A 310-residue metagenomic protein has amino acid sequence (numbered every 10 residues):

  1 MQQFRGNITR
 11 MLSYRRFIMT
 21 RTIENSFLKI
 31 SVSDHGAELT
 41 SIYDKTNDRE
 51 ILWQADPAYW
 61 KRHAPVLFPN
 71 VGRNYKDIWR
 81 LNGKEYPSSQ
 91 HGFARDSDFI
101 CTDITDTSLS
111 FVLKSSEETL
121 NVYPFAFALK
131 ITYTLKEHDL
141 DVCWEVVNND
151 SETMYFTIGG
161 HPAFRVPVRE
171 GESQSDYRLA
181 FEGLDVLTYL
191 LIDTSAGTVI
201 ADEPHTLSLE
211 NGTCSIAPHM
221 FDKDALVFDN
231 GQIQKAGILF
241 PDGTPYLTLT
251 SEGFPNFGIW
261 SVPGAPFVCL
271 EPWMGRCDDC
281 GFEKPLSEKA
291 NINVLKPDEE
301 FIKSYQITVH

Functional and structural regions predicted by a protein language model:
M1-I18: N-terminal amphipathic/basic-hydrophobic helices that include classical n-h-c signal peptides and signal-anchor
Y14-L81, E85, S89, Q232-G253 (+1 more regions): Beta-strand-rich N-terminal accessory domains
V32, V146-D150, S261: Asparagine-centered strand-capping/turn motif at beta-strand->loop junctions
Y75-K76, T119, N291: Short, conserved secondary-structure segments in the cores of folded domains
K84, S88-E137: Extended, loop-rich substrate-binding clefts of extracytoplasmic carbohydrate-active enzymes
S115-V168: Acidic, contiguous internal or C-terminal segments within carbohydrate-active enzymes that form a structured patch used
A163-V166, E170-S251: Active-site/ligand-binding surface loops and adjacent short beta/alpha elements that line catalytic pockets across
P245-H310: Active-site pocket scaffolds in enzymes
